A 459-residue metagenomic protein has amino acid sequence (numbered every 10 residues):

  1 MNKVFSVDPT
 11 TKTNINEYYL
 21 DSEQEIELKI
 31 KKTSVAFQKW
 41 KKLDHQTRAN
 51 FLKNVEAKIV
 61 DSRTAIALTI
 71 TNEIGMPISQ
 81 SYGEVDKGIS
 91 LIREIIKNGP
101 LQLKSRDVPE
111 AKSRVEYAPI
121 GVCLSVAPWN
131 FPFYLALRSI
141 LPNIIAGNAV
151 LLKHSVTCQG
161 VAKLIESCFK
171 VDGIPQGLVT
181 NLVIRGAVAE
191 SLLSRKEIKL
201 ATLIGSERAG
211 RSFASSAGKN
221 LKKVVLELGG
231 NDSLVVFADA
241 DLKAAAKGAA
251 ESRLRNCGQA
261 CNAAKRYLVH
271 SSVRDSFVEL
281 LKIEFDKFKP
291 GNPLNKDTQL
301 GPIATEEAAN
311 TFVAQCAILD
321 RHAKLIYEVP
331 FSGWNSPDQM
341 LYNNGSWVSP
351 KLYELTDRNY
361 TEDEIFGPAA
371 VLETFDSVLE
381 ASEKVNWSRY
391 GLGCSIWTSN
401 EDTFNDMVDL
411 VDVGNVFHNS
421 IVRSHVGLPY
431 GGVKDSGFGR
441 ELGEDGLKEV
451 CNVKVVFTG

Functional and structural regions predicted by a protein language model:
M1-K112, A304: N-terminal Rossmann-like NAD(P)+-binding subdomain of aldehyde/semialdehyde dehydrogenases
M1-V4, A264, L392: Short loop/turn microsegments at loop-to-beta-strand junctions
T11-E17, I198, D338-G459: Conserved C-terminal structural/oligomerization subdomain of aldehyde/semialdehyde dehydrogenase
K12, R48, I70, I92 (+9 more regions): Residue-level signal for inorganic ion chemistry
N16-D21, A36-K42, S125, L234-F237 (+5 more regions): Short, well-ordered beta-strand elements within core beta-sheets of diverse protein domains
F37, K41, E56-R63, A67 (+17 more regions): Structural signal for hydrophobic packing residues in well-ordered secondary-structure cores of soluble enzyme domains
K104-A244, F375: Rossmann-like NAD(P) dinucleotide-binding subdomain of oxidoreductase/dehydrogenase enzymes
R208-L355, H418: ALDH superfamily catalytic-core signature
